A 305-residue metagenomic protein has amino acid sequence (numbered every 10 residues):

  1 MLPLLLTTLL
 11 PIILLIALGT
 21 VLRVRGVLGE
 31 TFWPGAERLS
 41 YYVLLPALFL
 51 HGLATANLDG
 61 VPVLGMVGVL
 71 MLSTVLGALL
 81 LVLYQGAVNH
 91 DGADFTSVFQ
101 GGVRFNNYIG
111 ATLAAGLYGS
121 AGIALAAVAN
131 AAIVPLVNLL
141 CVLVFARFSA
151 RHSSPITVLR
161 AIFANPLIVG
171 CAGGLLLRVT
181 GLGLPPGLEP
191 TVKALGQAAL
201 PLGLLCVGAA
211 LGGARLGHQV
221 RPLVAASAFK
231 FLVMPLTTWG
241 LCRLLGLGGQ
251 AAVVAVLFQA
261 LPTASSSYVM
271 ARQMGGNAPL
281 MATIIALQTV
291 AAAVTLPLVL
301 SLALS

Functional and structural regions predicted by a protein language model:
M1-S305: Alpha-helical transmembrane segments of multi-pass small-molecule/ion transporters
